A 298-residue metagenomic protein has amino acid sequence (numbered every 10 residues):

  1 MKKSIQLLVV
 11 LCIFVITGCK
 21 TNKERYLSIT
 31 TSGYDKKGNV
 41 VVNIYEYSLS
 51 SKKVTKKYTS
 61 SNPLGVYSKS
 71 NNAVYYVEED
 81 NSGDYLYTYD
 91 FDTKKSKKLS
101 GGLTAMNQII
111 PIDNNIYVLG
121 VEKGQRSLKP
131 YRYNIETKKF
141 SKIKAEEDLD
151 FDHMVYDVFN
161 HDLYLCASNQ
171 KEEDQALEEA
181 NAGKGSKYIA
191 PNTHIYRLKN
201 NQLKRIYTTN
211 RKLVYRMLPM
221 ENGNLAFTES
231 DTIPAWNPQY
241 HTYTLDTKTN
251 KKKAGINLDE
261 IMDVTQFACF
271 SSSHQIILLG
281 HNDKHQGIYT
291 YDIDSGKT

Functional and structural regions predicted by a protein language model:
K3-T21: Sec-dependent N-terminal signal peptides of Gram-positive bacterial secreted proteins and lipoproteins
C19-T55: An edge-strand/N-cap motif at the start of beta-rich repeat modules
E24-R25, N71-N72, D113-N115, N160-H161 (+2 more regions): Short coil/turn segments that connect the beta-strands within blades of beta-propeller domains
L27-T31, Y75-V77, V118-G120, Y164-A167 (+2 more regions): Residue position within the beta-strands of beta-propeller blades
S32-K36, S168-I189, E229-P238: Short, conserved, GDST-rich strand-edge loop motifs in beta-rich repeat architectures
L49-K52, D90-K94, N134-K138, L198-Q202 (+2 more regions): Short loop/turn segments that connect beta-strands within beta-propeller blades
K53-Y58, K95-S100, K139-A145, Q202-T208 (+2 more regions): A short beta-strand motif characteristic of beta-propeller blades
S61-S70, T104-D113, D148-V158, R211-M220 (+1 more regions): Repeated scaffold domains used in trafficking and secretory/extracellular systems, primarily beta-propellers
